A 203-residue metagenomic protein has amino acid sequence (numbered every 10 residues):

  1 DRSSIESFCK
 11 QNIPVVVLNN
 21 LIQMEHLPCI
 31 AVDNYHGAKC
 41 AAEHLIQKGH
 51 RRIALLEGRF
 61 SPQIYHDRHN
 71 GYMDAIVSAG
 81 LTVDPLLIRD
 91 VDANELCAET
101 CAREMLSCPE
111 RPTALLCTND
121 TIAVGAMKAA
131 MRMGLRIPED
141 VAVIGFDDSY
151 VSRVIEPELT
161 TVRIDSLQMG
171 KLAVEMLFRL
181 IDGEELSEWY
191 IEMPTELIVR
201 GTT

Functional and structural regions predicted by a protein language model:
R2-T203: Bacterial carbohydrate/catabolite-sensing allosteric modules
